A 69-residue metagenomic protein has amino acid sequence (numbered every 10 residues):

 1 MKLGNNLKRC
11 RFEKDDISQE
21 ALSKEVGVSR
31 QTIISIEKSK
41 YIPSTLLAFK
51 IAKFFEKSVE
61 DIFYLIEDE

Functional and structural regions predicted by a protein language model:
M1-G4, I34, K38, F54: Conserved N-terminal glycine/acidic-rich loop preference
N5-E25: Short basic helix-loop element that most often maps to the first helix and adjoining turn of HTH DNA-binding modules
C10, T45-L46: Short, Lys/Arg-enriched C-terminal cap helix and immediately downstream tail that follows
E20, Q31, E60: Residues within helix-turn-helix
G27-Y41: Recognition helix of helix-turn-helix/homeodomain-like DNA-binding domains that insert into the DNA major groove
L46-D61: DNA major-groove recognition helix of helix-turn-helix/homeodomain DNA-binding modules
F63-E69: Short, charged recognition helix plus adjacent turn of helix-turn-helix-like nucleic-acid-binding domains
